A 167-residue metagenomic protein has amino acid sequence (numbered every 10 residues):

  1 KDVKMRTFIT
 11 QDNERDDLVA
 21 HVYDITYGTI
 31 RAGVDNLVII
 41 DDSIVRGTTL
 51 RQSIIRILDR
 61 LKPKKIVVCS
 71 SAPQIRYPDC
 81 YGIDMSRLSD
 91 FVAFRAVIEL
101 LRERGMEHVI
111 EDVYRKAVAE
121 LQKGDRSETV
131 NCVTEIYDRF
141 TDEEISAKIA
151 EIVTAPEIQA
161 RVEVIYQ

Functional and structural regions predicted by a protein language model:
K1-Q167: PRPP-associated nucleotide enzymes
